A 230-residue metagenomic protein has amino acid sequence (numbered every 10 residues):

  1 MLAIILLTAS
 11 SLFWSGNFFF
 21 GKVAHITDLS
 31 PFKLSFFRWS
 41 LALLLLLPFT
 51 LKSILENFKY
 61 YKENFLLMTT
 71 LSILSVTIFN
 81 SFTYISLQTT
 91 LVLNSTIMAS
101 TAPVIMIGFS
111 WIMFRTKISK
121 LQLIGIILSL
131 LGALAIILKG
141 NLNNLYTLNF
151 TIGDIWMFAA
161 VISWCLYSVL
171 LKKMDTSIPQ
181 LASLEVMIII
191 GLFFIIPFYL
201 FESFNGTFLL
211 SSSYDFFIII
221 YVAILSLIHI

Functional and structural regions predicted by a protein language model:
M1-F37, Y146-K173, F193-F194, I219: Glycine-/small-residue-enriched transmembrane alpha-helix faces in small-molecule transporters and effluxers
L2, S11, F37, V76 (+4 more regions): Helix-helix packing/entry segments at the starts of transmembrane helices
L6-L7, M68-S72, T96, I126 (+3 more regions): Residue-level signature of transmembrane alpha-helical cores of multipass secondary-active transporters and flippases
F13, N17-F18, L47-N94, M98-A99 (+2 more regions): Specific transmembrane alpha-helical segments of multi-pass solute transporters/efflux pumps, especially DMT/EamA
F19-P31, Q88, I137-F150, L200-I218: Membrane-interface helix termini and inter-helical loops of multi-pass transporters
K33-L44, S75, N80-K117, Q122-L123 (+2 more regions): Specific alpha-helical transmembrane segments that line the substrate/conduction pathway and gating interfaces
L46, I118-G140, I195: Hydrophobic transmembrane alpha-helices of multi-pass small-molecule transport proteins
E63-T70, I118-L130, I178-M187: Cytoplasmic-side transmembrane-helix entry/capping segments in multi-pass membrane proteins
